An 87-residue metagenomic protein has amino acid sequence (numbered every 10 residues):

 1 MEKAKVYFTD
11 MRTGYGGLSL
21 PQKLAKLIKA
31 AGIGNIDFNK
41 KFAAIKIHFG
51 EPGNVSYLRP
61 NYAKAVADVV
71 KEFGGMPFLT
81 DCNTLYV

Functional and structural regions predicted by a protein language model:
M1-V87: N-terminal and secondary-structure boundary signal
